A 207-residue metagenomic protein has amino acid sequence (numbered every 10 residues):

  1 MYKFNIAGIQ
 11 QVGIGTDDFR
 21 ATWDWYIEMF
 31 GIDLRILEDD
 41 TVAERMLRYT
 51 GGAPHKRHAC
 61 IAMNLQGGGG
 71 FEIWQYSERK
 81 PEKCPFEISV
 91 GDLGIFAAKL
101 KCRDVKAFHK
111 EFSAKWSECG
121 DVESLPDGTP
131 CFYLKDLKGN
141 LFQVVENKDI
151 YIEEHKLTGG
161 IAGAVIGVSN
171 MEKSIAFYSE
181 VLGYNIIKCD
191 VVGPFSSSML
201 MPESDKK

Functional and structural regions predicted by a protein language model:
M1-N5, Q11-I14, L37-E38, G52-P54 (+4 more regions): Vicinal oxygen chelate
A21, D39-A43, K173, V191-S196: Short glycine/proline-centered loop/turn elements that form peptide/ligand docking sites
T22-I27, F112, G139, S174-S179: Conserved active-site tyrosine of GNAT-family acetyltransferases
E28-L34, W116-E118, E180-I186: Conserved acetyl-CoA-binding loop of GNAT-fold acetyltransferases
G51-A53, F71, P81-F86, V90-D92 (+1 more regions): Post-signal peptide N-terminal segment of secreted/secretory-pathway proteins
H58-C60, E172, A176-N185, S198-K207: Long compositionally biased, domain-poor regions of proteins
C60-A62, Y133: Residue-level detector of beta-strand face positions
